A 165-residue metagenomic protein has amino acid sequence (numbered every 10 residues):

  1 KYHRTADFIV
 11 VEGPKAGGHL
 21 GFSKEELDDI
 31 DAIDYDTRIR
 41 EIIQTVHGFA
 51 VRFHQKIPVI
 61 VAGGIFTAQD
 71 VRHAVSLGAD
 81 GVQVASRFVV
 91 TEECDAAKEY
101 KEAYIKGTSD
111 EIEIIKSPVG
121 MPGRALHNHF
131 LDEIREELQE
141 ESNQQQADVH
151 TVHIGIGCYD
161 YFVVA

Functional and structural regions predicted by a protein language model:
Y2-R4: Acidic (Asp/Glu)-rich catalytic clusters
A6-F8, P14-I60, F66-A165: Conserved active-site-proximal phosphate/metal-binding subdomains
